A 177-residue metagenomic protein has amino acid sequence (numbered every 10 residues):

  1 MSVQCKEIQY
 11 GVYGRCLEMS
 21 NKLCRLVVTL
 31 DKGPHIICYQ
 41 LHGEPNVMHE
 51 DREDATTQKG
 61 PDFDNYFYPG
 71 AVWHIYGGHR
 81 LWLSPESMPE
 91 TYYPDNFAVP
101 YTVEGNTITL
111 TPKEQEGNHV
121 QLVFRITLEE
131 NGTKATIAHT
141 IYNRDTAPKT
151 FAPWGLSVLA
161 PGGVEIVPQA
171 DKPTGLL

Functional and structural regions predicted by a protein language model:
M1-T136, Y142-L177: Surface-exposed acidic/polar loop and edge beta-strand patches at domain peripheries
